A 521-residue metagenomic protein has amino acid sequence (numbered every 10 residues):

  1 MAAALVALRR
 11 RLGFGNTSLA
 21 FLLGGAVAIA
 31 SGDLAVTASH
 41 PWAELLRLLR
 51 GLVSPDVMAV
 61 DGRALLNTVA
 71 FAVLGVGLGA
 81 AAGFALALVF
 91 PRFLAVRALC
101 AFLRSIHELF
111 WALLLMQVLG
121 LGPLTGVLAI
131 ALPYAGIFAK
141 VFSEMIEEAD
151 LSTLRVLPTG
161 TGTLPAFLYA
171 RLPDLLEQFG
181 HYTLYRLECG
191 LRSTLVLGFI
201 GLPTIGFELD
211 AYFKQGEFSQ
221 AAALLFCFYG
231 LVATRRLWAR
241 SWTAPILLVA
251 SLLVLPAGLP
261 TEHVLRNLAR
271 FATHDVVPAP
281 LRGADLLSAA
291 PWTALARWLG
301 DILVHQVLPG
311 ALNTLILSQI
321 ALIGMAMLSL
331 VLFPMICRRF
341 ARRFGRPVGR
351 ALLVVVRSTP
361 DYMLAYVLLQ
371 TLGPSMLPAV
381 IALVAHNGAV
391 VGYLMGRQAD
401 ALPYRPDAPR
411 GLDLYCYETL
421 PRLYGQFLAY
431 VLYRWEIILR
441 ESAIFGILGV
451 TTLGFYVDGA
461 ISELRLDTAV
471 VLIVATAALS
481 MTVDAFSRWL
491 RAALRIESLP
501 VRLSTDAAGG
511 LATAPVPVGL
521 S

Functional and structural regions predicted by a protein language model:
M1-V73, G77, A81-A85, V89-R92 (+3 more regions): N-terminal, non-cleaved signal-anchor transmembrane helix
A38, R47-G51, R92, S105-A112 (+7 more regions): Transmembrane alpha-helices and adjacent helix-loop boundaries
H40-L48, G201-F213, H263, R270-A272 (+1 more regions): Short hydrophobic, aromatic-rich alpha-helical segments embedded in or entering the lipid bilayer of multi-pass
A72, V76-L88, L109, Q178 (+12 more regions): Hydrophobic positions within alpha-helical transmembrane segments of bacterial inner-membrane proteins
A85-L114, V331-V367, Y393, R397 (+1 more regions): Cytoplasmic-entry segments and transmembrane alpha-helices of multi-pass inner-membrane transporters
L103-Y134, L353-V384: Generic hydrophobic transmembrane alpha-helix motif, especially the helices
P123-R186, G190-S193, P374-I438, A485-R488: Membrane-cytosol interface at the C-terminal ends of specific transmembrane alpha-helices in multi-pass membrane
I205-R240, L453-W489: Hydrophobic alpha-helical transmembrane segments of polytopic membrane proteins
